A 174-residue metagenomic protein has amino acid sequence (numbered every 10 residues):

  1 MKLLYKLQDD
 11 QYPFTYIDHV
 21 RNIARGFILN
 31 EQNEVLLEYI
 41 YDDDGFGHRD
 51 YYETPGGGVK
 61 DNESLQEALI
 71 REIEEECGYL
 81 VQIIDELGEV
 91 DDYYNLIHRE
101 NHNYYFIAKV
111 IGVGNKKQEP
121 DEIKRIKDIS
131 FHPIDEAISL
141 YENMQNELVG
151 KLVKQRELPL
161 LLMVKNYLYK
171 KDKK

Functional and structural regions predicted by a protein language model:
M1-R25, E31: Acidic, metal-coordinating catalytic segment for phosphate/diphosphate chemistry, firing primarily on the Nudix
N22-A24, H102-Y104, K127: Change "...and in nucleic-acid phosphodiester-cleaving endonucleases..." to "...and in nucleic-acid processing enzymes
N30-N33, K109-G114, I134-E136: Short loop segments at secondary-structure junctions
E34-E75: Conserved Nudix-box catalytic region and its N-terminal flanking loop in Nudix hydrolases and closely related
G57, R71, I84, H132-D135: Structural detector for helix-capping/boundary residues
L80-G88: A short coil-to-beta-strand element that immediately follows conserved catalytic motifs
D92-K116, S130: Active-site-adjacent beta-strand/loop module that shapes the phosphate/pyrophosphate-binding cleft
D121-K174: Nudix hydrolase/Nudix homology domain
